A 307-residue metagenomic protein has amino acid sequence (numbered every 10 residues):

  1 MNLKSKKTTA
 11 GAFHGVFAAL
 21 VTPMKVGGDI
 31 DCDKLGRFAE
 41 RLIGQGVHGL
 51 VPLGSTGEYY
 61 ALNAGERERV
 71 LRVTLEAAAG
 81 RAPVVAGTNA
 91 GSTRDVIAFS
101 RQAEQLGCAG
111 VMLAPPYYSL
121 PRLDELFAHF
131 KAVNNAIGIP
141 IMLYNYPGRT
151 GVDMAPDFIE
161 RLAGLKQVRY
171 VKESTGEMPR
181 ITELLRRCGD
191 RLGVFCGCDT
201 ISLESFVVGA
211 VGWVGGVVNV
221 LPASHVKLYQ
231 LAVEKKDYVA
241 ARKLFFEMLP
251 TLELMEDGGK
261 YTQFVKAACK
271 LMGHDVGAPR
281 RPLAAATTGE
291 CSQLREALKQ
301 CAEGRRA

Functional and structural regions predicted by a protein language model:
N2-G151: Active-site beta->alpha loop and helix N-cap motifs at the rims of alpha/beta catalytic domains
N2-S5, A12-V21, R41, Q45-V47 (+3 more regions): C-terminal alpha-helical cap/extension of soluble enzyme domains
T22-V26, A61-A64, L120, G148 (+7 more regions): Generic structural "secondary-structure junction" signal
L35, R67, L71, V96 (+5 more regions): A general structural signal for well-ordered alpha-helical segments in protein cores
Q45, R69, V73-A78, Q102 (+9 more regions): Alpha-helical structural signal in soluble globular domains
L62-G65, A98, L123-L126, M154-P156 (+4 more regions): Short secondary-structure transition/capping segments
R81-A82, P140, R169, R191 (+1 more regions): Secondary-structure boundary/capping positions in well-ordered alpha/beta enzyme cores
N135-A136, P147-L249, M255-E256: Catalytic alpha/beta core domains of metabolic enzymes, predominantly
